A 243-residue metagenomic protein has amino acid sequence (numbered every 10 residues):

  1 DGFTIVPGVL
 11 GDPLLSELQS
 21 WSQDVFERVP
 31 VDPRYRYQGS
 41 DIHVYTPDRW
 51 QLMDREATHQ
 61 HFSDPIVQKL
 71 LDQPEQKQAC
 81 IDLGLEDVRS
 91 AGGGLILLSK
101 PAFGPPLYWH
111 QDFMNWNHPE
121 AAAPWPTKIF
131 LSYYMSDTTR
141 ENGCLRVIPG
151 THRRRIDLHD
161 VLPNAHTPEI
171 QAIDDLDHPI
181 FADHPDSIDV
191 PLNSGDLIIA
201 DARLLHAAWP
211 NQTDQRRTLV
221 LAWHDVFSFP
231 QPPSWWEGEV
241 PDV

Functional and structural regions predicted by a protein language model:
P7-W109, F113-N117, W236-V240: Non-heme Fe(II)-dependent double-stranded beta-helix
R28, D32, S40, D157-V161 (+2 more regions): Non-heme Fe(II)/2-oxoglutarate
H59-H61, H110, H152, H206 (+1 more regions): Histidine-centered active-site/metal-ligand motif
E86-L95, P105, T127-Y133, G143 (+1 more regions): Generic beta-strand structural signal
L98-P101, I148-I156, W223-F229: Short edge-strand/loop segments of extracellular domains
P105-Q111, H118-E120, E141-V147, I156-D160 (+1 more regions): A short secondary-structure junction signal
H118-R140, P191-S194, A222-V226: Short, conserved beta-strand element in jelly-roll/cupin
W125, T138-L204: Double-stranded beta-helix
